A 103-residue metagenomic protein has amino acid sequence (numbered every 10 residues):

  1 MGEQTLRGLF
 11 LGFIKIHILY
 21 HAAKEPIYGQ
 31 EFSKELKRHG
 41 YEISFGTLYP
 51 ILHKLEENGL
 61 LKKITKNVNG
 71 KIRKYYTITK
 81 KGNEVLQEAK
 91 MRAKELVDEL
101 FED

Functional and structural regions predicted by a protein language model:
M1-T5: Short, intrinsically disordered or compositionally biased N-terminal tails of bacterial proteins
L6-T47: N-terminal helix-turn-helix DNA-binding core of bacterial DNA-binding proteins
H17-Y20, H53, Q87: A cross-family signal for key residues in well-ordered alpha-helices that form functional helical elements
L48-P50, K54-L55: Basic amphipathic alpha-helical segments that dock to polyanions
N58-I72, T77: Beta-hairpin "wing" of winged helix-turn-helix
I72-K90: Basic, amphipathic "hinge/linker" alpha-helix immediately C-terminal to the N-terminal HTH DNA-binding motif
Q87-D103: Amphipathic alpha-helical dimerization/coiled-coil segments that flank or bridge DNA-binding/regulatory modules
